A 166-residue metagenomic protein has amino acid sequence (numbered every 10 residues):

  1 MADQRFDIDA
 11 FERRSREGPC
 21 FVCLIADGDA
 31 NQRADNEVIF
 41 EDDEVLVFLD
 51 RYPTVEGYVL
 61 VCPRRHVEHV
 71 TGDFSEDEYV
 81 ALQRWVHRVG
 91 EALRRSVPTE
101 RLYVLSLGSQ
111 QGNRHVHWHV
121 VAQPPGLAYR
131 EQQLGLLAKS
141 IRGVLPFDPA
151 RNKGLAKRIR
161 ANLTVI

Functional and structural regions predicted by a protein language model:
M1-I166: HIT superfamily nucleotide-processing domains
